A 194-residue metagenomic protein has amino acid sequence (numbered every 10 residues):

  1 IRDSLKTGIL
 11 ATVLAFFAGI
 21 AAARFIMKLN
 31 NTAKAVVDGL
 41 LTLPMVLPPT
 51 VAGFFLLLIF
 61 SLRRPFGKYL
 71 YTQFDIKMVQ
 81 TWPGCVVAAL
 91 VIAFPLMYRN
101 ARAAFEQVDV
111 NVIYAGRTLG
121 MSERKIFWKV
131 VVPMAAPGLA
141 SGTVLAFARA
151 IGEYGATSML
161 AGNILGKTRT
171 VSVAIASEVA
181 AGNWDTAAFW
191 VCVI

Functional and structural regions predicted by a protein language model:
I1-E106, V130-G155, M159, E178 (+1 more regions): Membrane-water interface segments at the C-terminal ends of transmembrane alpha-helices in multi-pass inner-membrane
V36, P83, V112, I164 (+1 more regions): Short, conserved glycine- and acidic-residue-centered signature motifs in active-site or ligand-binding loops
R102-I113, E123: Membrane-helix/interface signature in polytopic inner-membrane proteins
G116: The alpha-helix within a helix-turn-helix
L119-G120, P133: Glycine/proline-centered hinge or cleavage motifs at structural transition points of membrane proteins
L165-V179: Short hydrophobic, aromatic-rich alpha-helical segments embedded in or entering the lipid bilayer of multi-pass
G182-N183: Short helix-adjacent coil turns
